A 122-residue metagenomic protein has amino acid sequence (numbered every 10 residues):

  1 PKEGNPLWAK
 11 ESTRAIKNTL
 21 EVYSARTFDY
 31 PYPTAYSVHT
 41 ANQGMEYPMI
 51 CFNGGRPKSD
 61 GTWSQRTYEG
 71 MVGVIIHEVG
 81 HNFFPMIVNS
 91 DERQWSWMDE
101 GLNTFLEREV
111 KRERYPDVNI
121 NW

Functional and structural regions predicted by a protein language model:
P1-N82, M86-W95, L106, V110: Juxtacatalytic substrate-recognition/specificity segment
E100-W122: Acidic/His/Gly-enriched intrinsically disordered linker/tail segments that often contain short helix/coil "MoRF-like"
